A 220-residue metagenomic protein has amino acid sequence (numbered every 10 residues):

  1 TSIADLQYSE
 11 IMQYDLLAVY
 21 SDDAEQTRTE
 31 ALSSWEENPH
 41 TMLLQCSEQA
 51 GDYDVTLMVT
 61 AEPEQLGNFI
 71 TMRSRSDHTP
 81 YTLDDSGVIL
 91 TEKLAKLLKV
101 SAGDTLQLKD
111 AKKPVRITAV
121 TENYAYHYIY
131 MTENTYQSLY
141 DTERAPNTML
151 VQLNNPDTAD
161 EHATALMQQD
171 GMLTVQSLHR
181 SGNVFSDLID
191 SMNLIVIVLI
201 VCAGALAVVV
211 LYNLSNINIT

Functional and structural regions predicted by a protein language model:
S2-R28, N147-V151: Membrane-interface junction motifs in transport/secretion proteins
I3-A4, M167-V208, I217-T220: Peri-transmembrane interface segments
L6-D15, E30, S34-A102, P114-R116 (+1 more regions): Short beta-strand boundary microenvironments
I11-M12, T82, V120-D157, H179: Small-residue transmembrane helix packing/gating motifs
Y20-D23, L90-L94, L153-N154: Structural motif
R28-S34, E161-D170: Short amphipathic alpha-helices in soluble, non-transmembrane regions that often serve as interface/regulatory elements
